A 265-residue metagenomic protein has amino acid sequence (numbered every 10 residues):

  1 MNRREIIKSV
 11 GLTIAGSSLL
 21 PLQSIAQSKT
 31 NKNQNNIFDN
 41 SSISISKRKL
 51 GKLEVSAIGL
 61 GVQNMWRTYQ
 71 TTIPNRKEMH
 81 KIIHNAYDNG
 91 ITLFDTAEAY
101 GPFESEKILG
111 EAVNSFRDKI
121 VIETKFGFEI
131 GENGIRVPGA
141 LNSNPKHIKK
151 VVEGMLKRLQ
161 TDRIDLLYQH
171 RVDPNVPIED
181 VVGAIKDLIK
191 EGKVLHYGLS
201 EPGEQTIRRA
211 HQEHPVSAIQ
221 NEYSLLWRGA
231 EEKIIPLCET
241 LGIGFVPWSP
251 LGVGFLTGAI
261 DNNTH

Functional and structural regions predicted by a protein language model:
N2-T124: N-terminal binding-site loop/beta-alpha segment at the start of enzyme catalytic domains that lines or forms
R4, I37, V176-H265: Beta/alpha (TIM)-barrel catalytic core signal, keyed to glycine-rich beta->alpha loops juxtaposed to Asp/Glu that bind
L50, L60, F94, L109 (+8 more regions): Conserved, mostly hydrophobic/aromatic
L53-I58, G90-T92, R117-I120, T161-D165 (+4 more regions): Short, well-ordered coil/turn segments that N-cap beta-strands
Q63-M65, A99, K125-E129, Q169-V172 (+3 more regions): Active-site beta-loop-alpha junctions enriched in small/polar residues
I73-A86, N144-K157, Q205: Short, acidic/polar
A97-E106, D173-P177, L225-G229: Acidic-and-aromatic substrate-binding clefts and catalytic sites of carbohydrate-active enzymes
K157-D173: Active-site groove signature of glycoside hydrolases
